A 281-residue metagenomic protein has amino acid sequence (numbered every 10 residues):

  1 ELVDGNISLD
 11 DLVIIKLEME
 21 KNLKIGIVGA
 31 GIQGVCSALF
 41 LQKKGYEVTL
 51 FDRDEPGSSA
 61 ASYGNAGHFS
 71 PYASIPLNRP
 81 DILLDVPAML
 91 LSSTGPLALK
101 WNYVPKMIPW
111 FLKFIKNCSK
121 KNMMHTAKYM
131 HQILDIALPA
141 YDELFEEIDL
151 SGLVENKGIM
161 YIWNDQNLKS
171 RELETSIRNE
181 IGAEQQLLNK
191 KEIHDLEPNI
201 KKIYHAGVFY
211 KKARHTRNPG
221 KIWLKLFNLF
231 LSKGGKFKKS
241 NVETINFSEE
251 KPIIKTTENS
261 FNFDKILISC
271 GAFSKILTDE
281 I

Functional and structural regions predicted by a protein language model:
K24-T49: N-terminal Rossmann-like FAD-binding beta1-loop-alpha1 element of flavoenzymes
Q33, P56, F273: Conserved Rossmann-like nucleotide-cofactor binding loop
K44-Y63: Glycine-rich FAD pyrophosphate-binding loop
G64-H131: Glycine-rich active-site loop/strand segments that organize a redox cofactor
I108-L229: Rossmann-like flavin
K238-P252: A conserved short coil-to-beta-strand element within the FAD-binding core of flavoproteins
T257-K265: Core beta-strand elements of the Rossmann-like FAD/NAD(P) dinucleotide-binding domain in flavoenzyme oxidoreductases
I268-I281: Flavin (primarily FAD) binding-site architecture
